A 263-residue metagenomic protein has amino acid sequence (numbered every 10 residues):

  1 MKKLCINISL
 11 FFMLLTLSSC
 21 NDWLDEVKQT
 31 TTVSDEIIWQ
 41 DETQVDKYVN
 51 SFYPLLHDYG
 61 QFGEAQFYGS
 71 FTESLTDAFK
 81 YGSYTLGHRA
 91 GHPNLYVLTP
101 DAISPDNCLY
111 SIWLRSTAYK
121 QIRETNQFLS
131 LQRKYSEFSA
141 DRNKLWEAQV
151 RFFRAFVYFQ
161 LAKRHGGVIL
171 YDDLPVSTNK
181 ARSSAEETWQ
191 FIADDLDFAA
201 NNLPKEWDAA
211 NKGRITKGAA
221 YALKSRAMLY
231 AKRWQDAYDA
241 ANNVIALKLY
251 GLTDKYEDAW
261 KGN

Functional and structural regions predicted by a protein language model:
M1-I8: Bacterial N-terminal signal peptides that target proteins for export
L10-L14: Hydrophobic helical h-region of N-terminal Sec-dependent signal peptides in bacterial secretory/periplasmic proteins
C20-T72, K255, A259-W260: Membrane-proximal, proline-rich intrinsically disordered regions
V33-E36, F62-L86, Y171, P204-A220 (+1 more regions): Short, surface-exposed recognition loops and adjoining beta-strand edges that mediate ligand/DNA contacts, enriched
E42-D46, N50, P54-G60, T85-H165 (+3 more regions): Conserved, well-structured interaction surfaces
